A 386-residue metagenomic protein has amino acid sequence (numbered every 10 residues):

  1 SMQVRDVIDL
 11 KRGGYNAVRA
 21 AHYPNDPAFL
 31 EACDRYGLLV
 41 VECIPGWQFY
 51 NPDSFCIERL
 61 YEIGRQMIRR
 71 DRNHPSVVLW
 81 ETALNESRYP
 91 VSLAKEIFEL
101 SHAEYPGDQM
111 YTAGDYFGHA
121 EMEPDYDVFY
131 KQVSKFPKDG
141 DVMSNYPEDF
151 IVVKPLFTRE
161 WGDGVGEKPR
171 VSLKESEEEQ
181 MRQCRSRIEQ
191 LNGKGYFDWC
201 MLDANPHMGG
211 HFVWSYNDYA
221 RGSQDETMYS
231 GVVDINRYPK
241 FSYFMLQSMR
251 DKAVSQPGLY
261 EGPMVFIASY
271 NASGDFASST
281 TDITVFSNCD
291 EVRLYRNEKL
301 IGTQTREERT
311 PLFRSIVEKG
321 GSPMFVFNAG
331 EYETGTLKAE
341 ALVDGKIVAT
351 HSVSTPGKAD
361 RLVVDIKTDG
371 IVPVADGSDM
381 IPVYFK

Functional and structural regions predicted by a protein language model:
V4-D9, A17-L246, L259-F266, S273-G274 (+2 more regions): Substrate-binding/catalytic cleft of secreted carbohydrate-active enzymes, primarily glycoside hydrolases
I63-G64, S322-P323, D365-P373: Active-site-adjacent structural elements in folded domains
E104, R159, H207, M228 (+4 more regions): Generic detector of intrinsically disordered, low-complexity, polar/charged segments
F212-S278, D282-V363: Catalytic cores of secreted or luminal carbohydrate-active enzymes
A272-S279, G370-I381: Short, solvent-exposed loop/linker segments at the N-terminal edge of repeated beta-sheet extracellular domains
V285-S287, S378-K386: Beta-strand-rich structural segments
